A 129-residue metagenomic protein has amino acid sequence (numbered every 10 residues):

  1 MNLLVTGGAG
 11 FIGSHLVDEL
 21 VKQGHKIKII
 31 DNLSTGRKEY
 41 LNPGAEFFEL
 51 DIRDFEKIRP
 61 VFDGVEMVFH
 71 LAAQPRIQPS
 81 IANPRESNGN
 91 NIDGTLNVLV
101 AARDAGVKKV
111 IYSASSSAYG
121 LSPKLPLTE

Functional and structural regions predicted by a protein language model:
M1-E129: N-terminal Rossmann-like NAD(P)+-binding domain of SDR-like oxidoreductases, especially those catalyzing
